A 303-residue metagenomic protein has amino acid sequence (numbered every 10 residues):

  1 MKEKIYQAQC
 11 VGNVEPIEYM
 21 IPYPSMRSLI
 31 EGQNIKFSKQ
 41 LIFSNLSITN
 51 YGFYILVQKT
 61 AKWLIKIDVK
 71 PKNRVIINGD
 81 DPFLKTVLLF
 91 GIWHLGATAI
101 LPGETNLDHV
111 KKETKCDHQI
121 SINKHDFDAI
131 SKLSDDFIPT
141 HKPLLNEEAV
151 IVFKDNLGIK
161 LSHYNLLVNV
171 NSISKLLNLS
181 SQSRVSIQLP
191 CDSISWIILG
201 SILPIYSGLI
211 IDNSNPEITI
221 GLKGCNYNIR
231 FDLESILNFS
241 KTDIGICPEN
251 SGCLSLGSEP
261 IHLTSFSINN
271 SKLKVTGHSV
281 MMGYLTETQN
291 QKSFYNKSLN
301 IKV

Functional and structural regions predicted by a protein language model:
M1-I67, P71, D117, D135-A149 (+1 more regions): N-lobe entry segment of adenylate-forming
S44-L46, A61-T105, S183-I194: Conserved AMP-binding/adenylate-forming
I76-G79, K85-L89, W93-I122, K160 (+1 more regions): Short beta-strand->loop structural element characteristic of the AMP-binding/adenylate-forming
K115-K175, T219-G221, N226-G257: ANL superfamily adenylate-forming
V170-R184, C191-C225: Conserved AMP-binding/adenylation subdomain of ANL enzymes
E259-L263: Short coil-to-beta-strand transition motifs
K274-V303: Conserved ATP-binding/catalytic segment of the ANL
